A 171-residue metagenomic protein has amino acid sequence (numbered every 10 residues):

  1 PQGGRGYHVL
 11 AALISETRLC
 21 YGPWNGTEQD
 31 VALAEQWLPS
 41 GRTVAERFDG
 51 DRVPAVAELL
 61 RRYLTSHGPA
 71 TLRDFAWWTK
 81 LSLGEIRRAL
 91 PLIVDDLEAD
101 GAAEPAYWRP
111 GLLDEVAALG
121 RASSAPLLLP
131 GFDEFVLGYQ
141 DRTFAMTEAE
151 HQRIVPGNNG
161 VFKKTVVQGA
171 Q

Functional and structural regions predicted by a protein language model:
P1-V136, Q140-R142, E148-Q171: Long, low-complexity intrinsically disordered regions
